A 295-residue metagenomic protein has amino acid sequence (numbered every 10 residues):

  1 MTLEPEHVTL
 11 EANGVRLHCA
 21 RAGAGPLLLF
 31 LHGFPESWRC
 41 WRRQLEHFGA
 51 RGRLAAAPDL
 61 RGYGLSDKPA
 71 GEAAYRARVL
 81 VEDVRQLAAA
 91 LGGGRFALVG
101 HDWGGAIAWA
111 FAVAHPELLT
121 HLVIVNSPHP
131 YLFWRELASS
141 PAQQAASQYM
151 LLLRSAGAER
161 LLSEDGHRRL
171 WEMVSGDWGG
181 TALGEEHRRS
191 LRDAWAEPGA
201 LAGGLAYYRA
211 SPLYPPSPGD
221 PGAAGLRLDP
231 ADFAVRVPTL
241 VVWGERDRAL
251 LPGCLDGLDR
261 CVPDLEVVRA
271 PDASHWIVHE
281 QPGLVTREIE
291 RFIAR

Functional and structural regions predicted by a protein language model:
T2-E4, V15-L17, A56, Y63-V99 (+2 more regions): Flexible "cap/lid" subdomain of the alpha/beta-hydrolase fold that forms the substrate-access gate
E6-A12: Short acidic-hydrophobic surface loop/beta-edge motif
E11, A24, D272: A conserved catalytic-core segment of Leloir-type glycosyltransferases
R21-D67: Conserved HGGG/HGGXW glycine-rich cap/lid loop of the alpha/beta-hydrolase fold
G33, R76, E280-Q281: Active-site helix-initiating loop/hinge in glycosyltransferases
P35, R51, P116-E117, P263 (+1 more regions): Proline-centered flexible-loop/turn and helix-kink motifs
W41-R42, L251-L255, H279-G283: Conserved strand-to-helix beginnings and helix N-cap segments that scaffold or border functional pockets
D264-R295: Catalytic active-site module of serine/aspartate enzymes centered on a nucleophile-bearing elbow/loop
